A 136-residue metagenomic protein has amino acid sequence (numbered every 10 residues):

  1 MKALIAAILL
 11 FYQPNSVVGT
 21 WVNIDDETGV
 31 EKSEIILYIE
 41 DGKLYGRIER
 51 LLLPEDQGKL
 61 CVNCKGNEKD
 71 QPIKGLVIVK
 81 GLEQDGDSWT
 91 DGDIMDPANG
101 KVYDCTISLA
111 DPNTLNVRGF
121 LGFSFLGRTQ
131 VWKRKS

Functional and structural regions predicted by a protein language model:
M1-A7: Sec-dependent signal peptide recognition, specifically the positively charged N-region followed immediately by
K2, D93-R118: An exposure/low-complexity boundary signal
I8-G19: N-terminal helix-cap/turn-to-beta initiation motif at the start of protein domains
V17, N23-D96, V102-Y103: Central antiparallel beta-sheet cores of small beta-barrel/beta-sandwich binding domains
D26-T28, P97, S108, G122-F123: Short polar/acidic secondary-structure junctions
I39, Q84, L109-A110, R134: Generic beta-strand structural signal
P112-T114, L121-S136: Edge beta-strand at a domain terminus
